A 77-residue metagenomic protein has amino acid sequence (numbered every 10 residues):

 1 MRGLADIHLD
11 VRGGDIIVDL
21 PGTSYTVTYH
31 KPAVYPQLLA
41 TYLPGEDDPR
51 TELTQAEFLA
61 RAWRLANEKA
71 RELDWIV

Functional and structural regions predicted by a protein language model:
M1-V34: N-terminal acidic leader/helix
L39-V77: Mixed-charge, Lys/Arg-enriched low-complexity segments
